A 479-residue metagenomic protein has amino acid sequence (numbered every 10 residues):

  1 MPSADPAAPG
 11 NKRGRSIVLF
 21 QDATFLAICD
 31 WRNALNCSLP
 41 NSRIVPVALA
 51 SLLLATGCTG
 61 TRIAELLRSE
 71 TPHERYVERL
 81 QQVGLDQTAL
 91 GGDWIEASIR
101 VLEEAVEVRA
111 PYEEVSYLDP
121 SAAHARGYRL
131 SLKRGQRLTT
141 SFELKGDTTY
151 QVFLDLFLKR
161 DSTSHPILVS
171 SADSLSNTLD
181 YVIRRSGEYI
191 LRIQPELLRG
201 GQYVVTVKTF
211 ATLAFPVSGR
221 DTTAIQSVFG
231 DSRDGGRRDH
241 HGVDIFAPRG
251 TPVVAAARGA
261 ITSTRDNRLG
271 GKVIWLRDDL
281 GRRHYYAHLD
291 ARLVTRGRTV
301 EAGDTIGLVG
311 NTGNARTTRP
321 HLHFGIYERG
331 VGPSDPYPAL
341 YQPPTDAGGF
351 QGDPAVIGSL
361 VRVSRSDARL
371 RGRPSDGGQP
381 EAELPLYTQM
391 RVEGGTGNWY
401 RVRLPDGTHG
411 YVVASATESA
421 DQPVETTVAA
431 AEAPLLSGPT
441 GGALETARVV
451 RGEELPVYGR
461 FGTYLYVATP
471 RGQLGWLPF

Functional and structural regions predicted by a protein language model:
A55-G57: C-terminal motif of bacterial Sec signal peptides marking the signal peptidase cleavage site
T59-I63, E70, E74-R75, L118-L175 (+1 more regions): Acidic, Ser/Thr/Pro-rich low-complexity intrinsically disordered segments
G60-R109, Y128, L156-D161, Y181 (+2 more regions): C-terminal edge strands of extracellular/lumenal beta-sandwich accessory domains
V106-T139, H240, Q379-E381, L386-R391: Non-catalytic, beta-strand-enriched accessory regions in extracellular/secretory proteins and membrane protein
R184-K272, A302, N311, L322 (+4 more regions): Surface-exposed, glycine-biased beta-strand/turn segments
I190, A382-V413, A447-P478: SH3/SH3-like beta-barrel superfamily modules
V207, L340-Q342, G348, D353 (+3 more regions): Boundary regions of SH3-family modules and the immediately adjacent low-complexity/disordered segments in eukaryotic
T264, L280-G303: Short histidine-centered loop motifs in beta-beta connectors
